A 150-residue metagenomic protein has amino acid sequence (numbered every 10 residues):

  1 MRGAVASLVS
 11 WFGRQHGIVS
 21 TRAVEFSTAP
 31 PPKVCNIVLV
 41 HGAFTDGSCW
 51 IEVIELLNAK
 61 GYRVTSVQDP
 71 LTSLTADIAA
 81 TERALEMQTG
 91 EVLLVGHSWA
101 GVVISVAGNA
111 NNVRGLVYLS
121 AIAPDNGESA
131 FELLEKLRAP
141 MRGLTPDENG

Functional and structural regions predicted by a protein language model:
M1-S7: Bacterial N-terminal signal peptides that target proteins for export
H16-S27: Signal peptide processing junction and immediate N-terminal pro/mature segment of secreted/exported proteins
P30-G90: Active-site catalytic motif of lipid deacylating hydrolases and related acyltransferases
V40-G42, S98, A121: Glycine-rich His-Gly loop
V95-G96, A100, I104: Gly/Ala-rich beta-loop-alpha elbow adjacent to hydrolase catalytic centers
A107: Aromatic pocket-lining residues of Rossmann-like dinucleotide-binding sites
N112-V113, V117-G150: Flexible "cap/lid" loop of the alpha/beta hydrolase fold
